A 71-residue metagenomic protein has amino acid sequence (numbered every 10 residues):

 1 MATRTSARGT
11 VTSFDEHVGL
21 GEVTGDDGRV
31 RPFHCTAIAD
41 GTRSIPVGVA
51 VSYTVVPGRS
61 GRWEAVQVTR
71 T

Functional and structural regions predicted by a protein language model:
A2-E16: Structural detector for short beta-strands of small beta-barrel domains
T10, E22, S52-T54, E64: Residues located in well-ordered beta-strands
H17-V23: Short aromatic-glycine-enriched beta-strand elements
R29-T42: Beta-strand/loop nucleic-acid-binding surfaces
A39-S52: Short nucleic-acid-contacting surface segments enriched for D/E, G, S/T with interspersed K/R
V56-T71: OB-fold/S1-family single-stranded nucleic acid-binding modules
